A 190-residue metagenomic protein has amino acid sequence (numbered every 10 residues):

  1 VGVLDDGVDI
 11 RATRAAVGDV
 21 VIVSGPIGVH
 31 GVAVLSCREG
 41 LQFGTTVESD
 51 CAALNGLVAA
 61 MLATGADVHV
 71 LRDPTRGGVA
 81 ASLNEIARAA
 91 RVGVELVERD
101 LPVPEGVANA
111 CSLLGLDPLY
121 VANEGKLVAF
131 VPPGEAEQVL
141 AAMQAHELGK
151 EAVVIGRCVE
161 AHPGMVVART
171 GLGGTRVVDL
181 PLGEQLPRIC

Functional and structural regions predicted by a protein language model:
V1-C190: Helix-biased detector of long, well-ordered alpha-helical tracts
